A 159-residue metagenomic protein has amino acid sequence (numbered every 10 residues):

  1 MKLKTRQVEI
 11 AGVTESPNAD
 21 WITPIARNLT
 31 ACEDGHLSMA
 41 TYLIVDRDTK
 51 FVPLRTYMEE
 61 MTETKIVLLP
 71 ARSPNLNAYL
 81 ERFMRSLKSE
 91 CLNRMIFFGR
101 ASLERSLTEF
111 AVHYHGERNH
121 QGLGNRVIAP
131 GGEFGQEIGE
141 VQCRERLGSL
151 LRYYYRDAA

Functional and structural regions predicted by a protein language model:
M1-A159: Charged DNA-binding/catalytic regions of mobile-element recombinases
